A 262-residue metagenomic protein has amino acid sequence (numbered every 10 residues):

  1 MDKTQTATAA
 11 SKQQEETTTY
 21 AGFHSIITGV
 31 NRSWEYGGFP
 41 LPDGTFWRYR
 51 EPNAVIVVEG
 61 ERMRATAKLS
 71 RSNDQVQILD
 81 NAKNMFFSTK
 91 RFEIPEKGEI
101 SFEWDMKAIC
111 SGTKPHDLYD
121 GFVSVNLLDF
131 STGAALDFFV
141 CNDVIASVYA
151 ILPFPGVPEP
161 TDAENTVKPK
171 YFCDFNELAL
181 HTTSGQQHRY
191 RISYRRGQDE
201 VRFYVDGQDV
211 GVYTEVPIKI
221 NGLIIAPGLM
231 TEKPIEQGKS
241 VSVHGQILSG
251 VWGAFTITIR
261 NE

Functional and structural regions predicted by a protein language model:
D2-E51: Extracellular carbohydrate-recognition regions
G22, E99, D105-P115, K219-E262: Ligand-recognition surfaces built from glycine- and aromatic
F46-G60, L136-V140, I192: Short, exposed beta-strand/loop patches in secreted or surface proteins that constitute
V58, P95-K97, H181-G185, I218-I220: Surface-exposed coil/turn segments at beta-strand junctions on protein surfaces, enriched
V58-G60, R64-D162: Secretory/extracellular carbohydrate-interaction modules and structurally similar beta-sandwich "look-alikes"
P158-R189: Short, aromatic/His-centered strand-loop micro-motif at the edge of beta-sheets
Q186-Y194, V201-F203: Short tryptophan-centered beta-strand motifs in secreted/extracellular beta-sheet-rich domains of glycan-recognition
V205-P227: Short, solvent-exposed beta-strand-to-loop segments that form ligand-recognition rims of beta-rich domains
